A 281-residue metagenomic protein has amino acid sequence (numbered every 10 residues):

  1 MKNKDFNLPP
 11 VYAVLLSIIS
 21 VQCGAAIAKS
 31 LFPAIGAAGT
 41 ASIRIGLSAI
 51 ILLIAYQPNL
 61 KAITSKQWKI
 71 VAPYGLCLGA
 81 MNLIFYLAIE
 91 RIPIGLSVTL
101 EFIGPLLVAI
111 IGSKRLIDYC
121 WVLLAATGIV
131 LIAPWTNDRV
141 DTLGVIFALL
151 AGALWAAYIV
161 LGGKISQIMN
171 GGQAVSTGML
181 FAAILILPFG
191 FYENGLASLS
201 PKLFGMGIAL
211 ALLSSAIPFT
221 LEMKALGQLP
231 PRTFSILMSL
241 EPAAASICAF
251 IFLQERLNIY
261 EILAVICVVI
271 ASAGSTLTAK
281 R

Functional and structural regions predicted by a protein language model:
M1-G39, P73-L76, A80-I84, T127 (+2 more regions): Glycine-/small-residue-enriched transmembrane alpha-helix faces in small-molecule transporters and effluxers
M1-I19, A49-P73, K114-Y119, N137-L143 (+4 more regions): Membrane-interface interhelical linkers
K2-N3, I45, L203, S239-R281: C-terminal-most transmembrane helix of multi-pass membrane proteins
I27, A34-A80, V108, L124 (+3 more regions): Transmembrane alpha-helices of multi-pass small-molecule transport proteins
L31, T40, R44, A88 (+8 more regions): Hydrophobic/aromatic residues within transmembrane alpha-helices of multi-pass small-molecule transporters
G39-S42, G46, Y86-L116, A151 (+1 more regions): Specific alpha-helical transmembrane segments that line the substrate/conduction pathway and gating interfaces
I43, V98-L100, L161-A183, S215-I251: Helix-helix packing/entry segments at the starts of transmembrane helices
S65-Q67, V98-E101, I111-I132, D138-V145 (+2 more regions): Loop-to-transmembrane alpha-helix entry segments
